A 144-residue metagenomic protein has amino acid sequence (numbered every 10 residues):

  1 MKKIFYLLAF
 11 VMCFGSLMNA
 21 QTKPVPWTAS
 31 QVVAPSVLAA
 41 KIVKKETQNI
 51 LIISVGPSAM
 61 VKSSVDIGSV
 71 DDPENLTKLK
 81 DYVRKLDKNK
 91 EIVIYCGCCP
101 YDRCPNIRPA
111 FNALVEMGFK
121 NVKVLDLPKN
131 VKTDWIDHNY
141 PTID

Functional and structural regions predicted by a protein language model:
K2-F5, M18-S30, A59-V70, E74-D144: Rhodanese-like catalytic fold shared by cysteine-dependent sulfurtransferases and DSP/PTP-type phosphatases
Y6-M60: Flexible, polar/low-complexity N-terminal or interdomain linker segments that lie immediately upstream of folded
